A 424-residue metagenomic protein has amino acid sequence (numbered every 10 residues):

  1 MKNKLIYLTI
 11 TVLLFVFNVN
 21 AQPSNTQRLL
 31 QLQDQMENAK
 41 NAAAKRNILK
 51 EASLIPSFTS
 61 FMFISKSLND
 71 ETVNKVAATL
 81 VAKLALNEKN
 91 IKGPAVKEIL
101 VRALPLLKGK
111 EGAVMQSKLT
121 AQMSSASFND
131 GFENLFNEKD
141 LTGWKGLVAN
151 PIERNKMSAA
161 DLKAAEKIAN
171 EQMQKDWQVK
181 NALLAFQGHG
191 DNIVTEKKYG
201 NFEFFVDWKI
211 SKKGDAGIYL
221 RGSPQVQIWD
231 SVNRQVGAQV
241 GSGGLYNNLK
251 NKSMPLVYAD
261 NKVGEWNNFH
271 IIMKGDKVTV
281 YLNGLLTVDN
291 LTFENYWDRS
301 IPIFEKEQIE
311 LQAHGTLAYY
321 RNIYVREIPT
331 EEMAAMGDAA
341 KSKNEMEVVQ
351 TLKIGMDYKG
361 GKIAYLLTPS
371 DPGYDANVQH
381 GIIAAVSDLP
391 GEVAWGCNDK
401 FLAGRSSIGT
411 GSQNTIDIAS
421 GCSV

Functional and structural regions predicted by a protein language model:
M1-S24: Bacterial Sec-dependent N-terminal signal peptides
V19-L30, A335-K343: Sec-dependent signal peptide cleavage junction
P23-M36, R46, I55-L68, N90-L104: Amphipathic alpha-helical scaffolding segments comprising HEAT/armadillo-like alpha-solenoid repeats
E37-K40, S67-V73, P105-K110: Short coil turns that connect the paired helices of HEAT/ARM alpha-solenoid repeats
K45, F61, N74, A78 (+1 more regions): Residue-level detector of extended alpha-helical repeat arrays and alpha-solenoid scaffolds
A52, P56, V81-K89, M123: Alpha-solenoid repeat junctions
V114-K341: Carbohydrate-interacting regions of secretory-pathway proteins
A339-V424: Short, compositionally biased
